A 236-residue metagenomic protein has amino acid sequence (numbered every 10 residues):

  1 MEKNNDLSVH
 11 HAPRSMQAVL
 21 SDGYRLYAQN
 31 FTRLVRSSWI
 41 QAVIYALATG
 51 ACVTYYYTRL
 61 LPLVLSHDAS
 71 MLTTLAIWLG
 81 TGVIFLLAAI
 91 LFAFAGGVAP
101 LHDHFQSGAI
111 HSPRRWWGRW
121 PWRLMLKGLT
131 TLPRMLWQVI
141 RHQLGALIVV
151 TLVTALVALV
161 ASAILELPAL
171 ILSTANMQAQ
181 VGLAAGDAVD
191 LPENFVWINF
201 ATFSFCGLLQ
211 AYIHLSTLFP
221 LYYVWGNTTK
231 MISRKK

Functional and structural regions predicted by a protein language model:
M1-R36: N-terminal juxtamembrane cytosolic/stromal segments of multi-pass membrane proteins
E2-H11, L61-L72, A89-I110, G118-R134 (+1 more regions): Juxtamembrane transition segments at transmembrane-helix termini in multipass membrane proteins
D22, L26-Q29, L47, G118-L124: Intrinsically disordered, low-complexity regions enriched in small/polar residues
A28-F31, T49, R59, S216 (+1 more regions): Generic alpha-helical secondary structure signal
L34-R59, T81, A88-A89, V149-E166: Hydrophobic alpha-helical transmembrane segments of multi-pass membrane transport/permease proteins
L72-L79: Membrane-interface helix-loop-helix modules in multi-pass inner-membrane proteins
R114: C-terminal extracytoplasmic interaction modules
